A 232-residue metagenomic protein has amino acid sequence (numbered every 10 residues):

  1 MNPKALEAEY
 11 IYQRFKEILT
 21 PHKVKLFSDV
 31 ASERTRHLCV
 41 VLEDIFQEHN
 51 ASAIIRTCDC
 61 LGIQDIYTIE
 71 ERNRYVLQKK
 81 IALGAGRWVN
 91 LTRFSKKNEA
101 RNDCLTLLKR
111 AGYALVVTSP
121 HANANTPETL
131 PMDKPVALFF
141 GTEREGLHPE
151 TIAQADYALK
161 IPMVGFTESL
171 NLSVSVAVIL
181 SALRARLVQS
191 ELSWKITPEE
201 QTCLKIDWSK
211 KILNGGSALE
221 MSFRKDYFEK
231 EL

Functional and structural regions predicted by a protein language model:
N2, T151-E200: Structured adenosyl-cofactor binding patch, chiefly the S-adenosyl-L-methionine
N2-P3, Y12, E17-N123, P127 (+3 more regions): RNA substrate-binding interface of SAM-dependent RNA methyltransferases
N50, A100, E128, L147 (+1 more regions): Secondary-structure boundary/capping motif
N50, C58, F139, A155 (+1 more regions): Conserved RecA-like P-loop NTPase ATPase core
E71-N73, K97, E143-E145, M163-T167: Short, acidic/turn-prone active-site loops that include or flank metal/cofactor- and phosphate-binding residues
A82-R87, D133-V136, V178: Short, hinge-like loop/turn segments at secondary-structure boundaries
V116-M163: Active-site/ligand-binding-proximal alpha/beta "capping" segment
